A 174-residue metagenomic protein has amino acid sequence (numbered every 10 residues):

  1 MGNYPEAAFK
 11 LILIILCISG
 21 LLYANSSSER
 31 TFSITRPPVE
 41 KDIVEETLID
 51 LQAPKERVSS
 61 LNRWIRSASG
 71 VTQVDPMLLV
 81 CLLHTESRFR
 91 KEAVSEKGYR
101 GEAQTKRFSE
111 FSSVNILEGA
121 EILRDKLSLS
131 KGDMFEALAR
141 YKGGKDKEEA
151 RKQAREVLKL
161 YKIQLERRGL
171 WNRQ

Functional and structural regions predicted by a protein language model:
M1-I14: N-terminal Sec-pathway targeting helices
E6-A7, Y23, S67: Residue-level detector of intrinsically disordered, flexible termini and proteolytic processing junctions
K10-I12, S19, K152: Catalytic-site microenvironment of enzymes that process N-acetyl-hexosamine-containing cell-wall polysaccharides
I15-L16, I65: Small-residue packing motifs within transmembrane alpha-helices
C17-A24: Hydrophobic h-region of N-terminal signal peptides that target proteins for export in Gram-negative bacteria
S26-Q174: Catalytic glycan-binding domains that act on GlcNAc-containing polysaccharides
